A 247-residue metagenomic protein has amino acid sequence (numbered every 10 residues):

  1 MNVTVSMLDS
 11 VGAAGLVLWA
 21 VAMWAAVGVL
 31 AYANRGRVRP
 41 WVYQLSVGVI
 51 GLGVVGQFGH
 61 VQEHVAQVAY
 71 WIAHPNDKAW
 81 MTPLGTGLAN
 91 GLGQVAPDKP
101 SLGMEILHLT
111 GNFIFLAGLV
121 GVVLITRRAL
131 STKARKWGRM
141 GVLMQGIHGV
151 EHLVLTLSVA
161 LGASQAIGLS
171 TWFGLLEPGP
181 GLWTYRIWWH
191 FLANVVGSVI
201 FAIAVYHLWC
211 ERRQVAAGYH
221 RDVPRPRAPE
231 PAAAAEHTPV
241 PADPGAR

Functional and structural regions predicted by a protein language model:
M1-P239: Hydrophobic alpha-helical segments at protein termini of multi-pass membrane proteins
P241-D243: Solvent-exposed, extramembrane regions of membrane proteins
A246-R247: A positional/structural detector of protein chain ends, strongest at the extreme C-terminus and weakly at the extreme
